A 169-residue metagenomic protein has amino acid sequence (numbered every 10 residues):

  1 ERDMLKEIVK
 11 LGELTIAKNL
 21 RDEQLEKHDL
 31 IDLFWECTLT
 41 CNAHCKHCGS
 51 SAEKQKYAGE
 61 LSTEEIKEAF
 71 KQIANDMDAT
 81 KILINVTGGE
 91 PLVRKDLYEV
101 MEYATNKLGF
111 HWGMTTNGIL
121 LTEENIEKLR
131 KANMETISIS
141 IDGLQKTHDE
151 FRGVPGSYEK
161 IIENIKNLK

Functional and structural regions predicted by a protein language model:
E1-D3: Short, Lys/Arg-enriched N-terminal segments with co-localized hydrophobic residues within the first ~10-30 amino acids
L5-T136: Conserved alpha-helical substructure of the radical SAM core
T38, T105, D149, I162-I165: Residues within alpha-helical segments
I73, L168-K169: Hydrophobic, Leu/Ile/Phe/Ala-enriched alpha-helical segments that form helix-helix packing faces
P91-L92, G118-E123, S140-P155: Conserved radical SAM core fold
G153-L168: Glycine-rich S-adenosyl-L-methionine
